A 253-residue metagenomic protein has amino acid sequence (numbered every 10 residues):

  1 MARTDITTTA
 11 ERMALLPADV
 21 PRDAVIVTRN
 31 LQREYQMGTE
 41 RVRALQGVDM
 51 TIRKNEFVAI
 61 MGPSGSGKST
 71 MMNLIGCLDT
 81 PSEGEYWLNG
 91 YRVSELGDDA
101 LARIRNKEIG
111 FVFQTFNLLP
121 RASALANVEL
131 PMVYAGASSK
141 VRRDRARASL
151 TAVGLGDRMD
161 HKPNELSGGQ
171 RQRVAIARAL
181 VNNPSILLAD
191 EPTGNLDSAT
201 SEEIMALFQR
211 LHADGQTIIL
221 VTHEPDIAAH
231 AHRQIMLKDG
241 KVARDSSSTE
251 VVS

Functional and structural regions predicted by a protein language model:
M1-E34, R244-S253: ABC-family P-loop ATPase nucleotide-binding domain
R22-K238, V242: ABC family nucleotide-binding domain
